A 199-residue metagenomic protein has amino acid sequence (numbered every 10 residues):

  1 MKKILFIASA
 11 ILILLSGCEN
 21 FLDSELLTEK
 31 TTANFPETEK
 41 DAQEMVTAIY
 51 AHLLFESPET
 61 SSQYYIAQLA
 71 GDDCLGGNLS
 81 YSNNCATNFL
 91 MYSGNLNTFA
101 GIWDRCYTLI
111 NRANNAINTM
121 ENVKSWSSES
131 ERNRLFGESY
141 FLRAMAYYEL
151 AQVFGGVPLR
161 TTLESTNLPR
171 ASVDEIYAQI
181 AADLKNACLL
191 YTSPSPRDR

Functional and structural regions predicted by a protein language model:
M1-L27: Bacterial Sec-dependent N-terminal signal peptides
C18-Y65, Y92: Membrane-proximal, proline-rich intrinsically disordered regions
N20-D23, E175, D183: Aromatic-glycine hotspot motif
Q43-T47, A51-S57, S80-F154, E164-A178 (+1 more regions): Conserved, well-structured interaction surfaces
Q63, F154-P158: Outer-membrane beta-barrel and related beta-rich outer-membrane complex signature in Gram-negative bacteria
T161: A short, glycine/acidic-enriched catalytic loop
Y191-D198: Conserved small/polar residues in nucleotide/adenosyl-binding loops
